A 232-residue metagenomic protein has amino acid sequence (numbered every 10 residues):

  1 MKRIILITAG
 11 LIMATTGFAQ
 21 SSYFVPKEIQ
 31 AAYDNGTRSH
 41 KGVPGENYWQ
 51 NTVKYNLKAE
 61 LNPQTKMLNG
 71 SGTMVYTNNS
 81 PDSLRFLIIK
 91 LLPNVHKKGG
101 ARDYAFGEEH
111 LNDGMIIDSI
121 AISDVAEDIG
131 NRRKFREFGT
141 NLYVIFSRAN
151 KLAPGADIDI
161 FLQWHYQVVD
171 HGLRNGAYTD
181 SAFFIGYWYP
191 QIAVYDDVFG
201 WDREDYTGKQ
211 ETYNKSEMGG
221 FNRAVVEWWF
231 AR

Functional and structural regions predicted by a protein language model:
M1-F24: Bacterial Sec-dependent N-terminal signal peptides
A19-N69, Y213-M218, V225-W229: N-terminal, polar/Ser/Thr-rich
E46, N112-D113, I160-R232: Extended, low-hydrophobicity, Ser/Thr/Pro/Gly-biased non-transmembrane segments
V53, R85, D113-I116, T140 (+2 more regions): Residues that flank catalytic or metal-binding motifs in active/ligand-binding sites
K54-N56, M67-T73, F86, D157-F161 (+1 more regions): Intrinsic-disorder/low-complexity, polar/charged segments enriched in Ser/Thr/Lys/Arg/Asp/Glu/Gln
A59-P63, M74-S80, L91-V95, W164-V168 (+1 more regions): Beta-strand elements of well-folded, non-transmembrane domains
K66-R102, F106: Ligand-binding face of N-terminal immunoglobulin V-set domains in extracellular IgSF glycoproteins
M67, T77, A105-A182, K215 (+1 more regions): A surface-exposed beta-strand-loop module
